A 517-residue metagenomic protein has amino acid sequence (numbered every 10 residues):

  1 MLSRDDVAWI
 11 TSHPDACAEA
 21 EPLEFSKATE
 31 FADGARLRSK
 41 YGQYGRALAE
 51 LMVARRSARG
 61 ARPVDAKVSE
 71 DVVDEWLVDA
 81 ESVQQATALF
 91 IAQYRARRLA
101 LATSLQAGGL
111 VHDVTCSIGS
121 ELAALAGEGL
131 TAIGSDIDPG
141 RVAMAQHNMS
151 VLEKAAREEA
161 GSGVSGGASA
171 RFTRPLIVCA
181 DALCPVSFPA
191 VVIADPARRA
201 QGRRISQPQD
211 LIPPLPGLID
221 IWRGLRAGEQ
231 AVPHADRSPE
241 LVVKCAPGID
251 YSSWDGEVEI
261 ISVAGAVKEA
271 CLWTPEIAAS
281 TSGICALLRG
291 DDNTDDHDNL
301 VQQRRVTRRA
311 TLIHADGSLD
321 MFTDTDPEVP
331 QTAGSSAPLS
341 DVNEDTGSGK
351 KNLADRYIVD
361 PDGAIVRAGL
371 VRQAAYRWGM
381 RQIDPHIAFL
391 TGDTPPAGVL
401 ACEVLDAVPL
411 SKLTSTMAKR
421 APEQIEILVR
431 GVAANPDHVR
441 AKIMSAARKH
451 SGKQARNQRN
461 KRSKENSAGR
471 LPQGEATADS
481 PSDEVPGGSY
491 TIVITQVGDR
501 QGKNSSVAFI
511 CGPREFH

Functional and structural regions predicted by a protein language model:
M1-H517: SAM-dependent transferase fold signal centered on methyltransferase-like domains, encompassing both Class I
